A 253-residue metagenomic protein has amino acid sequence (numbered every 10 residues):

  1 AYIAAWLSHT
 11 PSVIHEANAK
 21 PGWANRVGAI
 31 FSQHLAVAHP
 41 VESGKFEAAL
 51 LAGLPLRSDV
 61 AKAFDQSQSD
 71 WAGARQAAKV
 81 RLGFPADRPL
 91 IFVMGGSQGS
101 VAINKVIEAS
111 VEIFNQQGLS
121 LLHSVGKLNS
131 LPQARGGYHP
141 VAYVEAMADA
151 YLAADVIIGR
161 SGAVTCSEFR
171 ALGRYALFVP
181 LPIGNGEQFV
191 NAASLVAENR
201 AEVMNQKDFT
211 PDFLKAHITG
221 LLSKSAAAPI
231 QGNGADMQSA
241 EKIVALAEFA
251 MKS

Functional and structural regions predicted by a protein language model:
W6-Q76, R81: Active-site-proximal region of nucleotide-activated glycan assembly enzymes, centered on histidine/acidic-rich loops
R26-G28, P40-A49, L128-G137, F169 (+1 more regions): Short loop/helix-cap segments at secondary-structure boundaries that form the rim of catalytic
G73-G159, F189-A193, M204-F213: Donor-nucleotide binding loops and adjacent catalytic segments primarily of GT-B fold Leloir glycosyltransferases
V80, S225-M237: A short, well-ordered alpha-helix in the C-terminal region of glycosyltransferases
M147-Q188: A donor-sugar binding/catalytic signature common to diverse glycosyltransferases and related nucleotide-sugar
G173, V190-A201: Acidic, glycine-centered active-site loop in nucleotide-sugar glycosyltransferases
E198-N205, F209-A226: C-terminal "capping" alpha-helix adjacent to the active site of nucleotide-linked donor transferases in cell-envelope
G220, A235-S253: C-terminal alpha-helical cap of glycosyltransferases
